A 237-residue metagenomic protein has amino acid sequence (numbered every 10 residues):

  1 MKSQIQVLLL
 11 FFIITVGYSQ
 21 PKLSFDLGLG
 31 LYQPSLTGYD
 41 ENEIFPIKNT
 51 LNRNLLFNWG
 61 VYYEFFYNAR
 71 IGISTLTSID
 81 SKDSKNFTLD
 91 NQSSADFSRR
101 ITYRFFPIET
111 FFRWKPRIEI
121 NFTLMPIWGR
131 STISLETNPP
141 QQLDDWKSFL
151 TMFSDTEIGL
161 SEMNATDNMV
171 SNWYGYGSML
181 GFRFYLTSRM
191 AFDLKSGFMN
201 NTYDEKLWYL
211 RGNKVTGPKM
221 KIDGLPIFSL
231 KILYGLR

Functional and structural regions predicted by a protein language model:
M1-I5, Q20: Positively charged n-region of N-terminal signal peptides that target proteins for export
Q4-T15: Sec-dependent N-terminal signal peptides
S19-S74, L233-R237: Short glycine/proline- and aromatic-enriched beta-strand/turn motifs that initiate or cap beta-hairpins
P21-L23, L51-F57, A95-R104, I118 (+3 more regions): Residues that define the transmembrane beta-barrel architecture of outer-membrane proteins
P34-D40, D80-N86, S131-T137, T202-L207 (+1 more regions): Outer-membrane beta-barrel proteins
E41-N49, L89-F97, E162-N168, N213-M220: Extracellular loop and loop/strand-boundary signature of outer-membrane beta-barrel proteins
G60-T156, F184-R189, D223-R237: Gram-negative (and chloroplast) outer-membrane scaffold detector with strong preference for beta-barrel transmembrane
W173, S178-R237: Predominantly the C-terminal beta-signal and adjacent terminal strand-loop region of outer-membrane beta-barrel
